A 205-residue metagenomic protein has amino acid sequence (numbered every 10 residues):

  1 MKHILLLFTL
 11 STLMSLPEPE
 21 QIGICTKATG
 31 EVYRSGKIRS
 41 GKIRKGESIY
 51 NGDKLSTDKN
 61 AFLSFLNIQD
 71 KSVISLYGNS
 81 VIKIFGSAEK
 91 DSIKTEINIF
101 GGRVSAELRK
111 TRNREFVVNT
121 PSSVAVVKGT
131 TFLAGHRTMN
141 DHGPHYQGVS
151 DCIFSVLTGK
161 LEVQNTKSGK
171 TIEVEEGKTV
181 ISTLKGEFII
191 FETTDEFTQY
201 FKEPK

Functional and structural regions predicted by a protein language model:
H3-T12: Sec-dependent N-terminal signal peptides
E18-K54, D58-N60, L66-K205: Flexible, surface-exposed loop/linker segments and immediately adjacent secondary-structure boundaries
